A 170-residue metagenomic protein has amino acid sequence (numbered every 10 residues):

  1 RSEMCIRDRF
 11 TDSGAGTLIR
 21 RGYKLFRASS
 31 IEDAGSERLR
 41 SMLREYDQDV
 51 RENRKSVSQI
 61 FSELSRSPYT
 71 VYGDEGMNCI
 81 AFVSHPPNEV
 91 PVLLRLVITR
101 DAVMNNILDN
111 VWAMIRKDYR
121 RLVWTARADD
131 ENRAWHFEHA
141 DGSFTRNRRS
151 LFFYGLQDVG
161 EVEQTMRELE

Functional and structural regions predicted by a protein language model:
R1-L122, L151-E170: C-terminal catalytic "cap/lid" subdomain
W124-A126: Short internal beta-strands
A128-L151: Conserved active-site alpha-helix within GNAT-family acetyltransferase domains
